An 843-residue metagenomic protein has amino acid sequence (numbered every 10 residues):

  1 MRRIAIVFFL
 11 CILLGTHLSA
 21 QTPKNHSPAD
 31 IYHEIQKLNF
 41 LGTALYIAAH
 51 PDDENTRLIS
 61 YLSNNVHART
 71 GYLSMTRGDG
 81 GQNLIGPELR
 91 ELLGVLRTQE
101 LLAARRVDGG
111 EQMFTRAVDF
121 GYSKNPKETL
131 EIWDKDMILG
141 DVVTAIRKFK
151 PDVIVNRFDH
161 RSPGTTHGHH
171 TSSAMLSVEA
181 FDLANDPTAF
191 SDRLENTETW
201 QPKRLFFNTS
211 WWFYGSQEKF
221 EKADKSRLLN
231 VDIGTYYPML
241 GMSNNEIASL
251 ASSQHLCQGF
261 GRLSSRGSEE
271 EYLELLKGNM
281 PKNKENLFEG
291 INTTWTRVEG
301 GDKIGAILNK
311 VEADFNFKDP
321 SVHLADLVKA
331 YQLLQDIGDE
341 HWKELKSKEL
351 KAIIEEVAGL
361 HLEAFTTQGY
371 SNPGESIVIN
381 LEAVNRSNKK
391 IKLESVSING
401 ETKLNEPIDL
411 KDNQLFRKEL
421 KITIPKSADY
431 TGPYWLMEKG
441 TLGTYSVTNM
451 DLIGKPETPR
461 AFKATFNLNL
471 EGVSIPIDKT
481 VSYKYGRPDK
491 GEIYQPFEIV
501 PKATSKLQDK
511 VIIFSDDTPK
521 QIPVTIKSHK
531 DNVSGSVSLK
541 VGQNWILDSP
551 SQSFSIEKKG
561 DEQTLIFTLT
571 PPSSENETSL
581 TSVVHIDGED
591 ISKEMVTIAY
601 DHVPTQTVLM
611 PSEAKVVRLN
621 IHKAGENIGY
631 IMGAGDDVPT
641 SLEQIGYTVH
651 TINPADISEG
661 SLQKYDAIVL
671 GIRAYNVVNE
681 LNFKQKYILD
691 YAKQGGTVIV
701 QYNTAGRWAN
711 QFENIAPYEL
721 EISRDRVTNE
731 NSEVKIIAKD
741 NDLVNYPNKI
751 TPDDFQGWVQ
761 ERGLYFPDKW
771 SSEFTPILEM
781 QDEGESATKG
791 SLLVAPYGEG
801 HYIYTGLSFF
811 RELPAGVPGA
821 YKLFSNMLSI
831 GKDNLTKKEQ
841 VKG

Functional and structural regions predicted by a protein language model:
M1-A5: Positively charged n-region of N-terminal signal peptides that target proteins for export
I6, A20-L45, N125-T129, K135-L362: Metal-dependent de-N-acetylase/amidase catalytic core
V7-T16: Bacterial N-terminal signal peptides
Q21-K148, T171, V178-D182: Active-site rim/loop-helix segments in enzyme catalytic domains that contact anionic ligands
T366-V617, H622-K623: Long beta-sheet-rich domains in secretory-pathway and surface-associated proteins
D590-G671, Y702-T704, R811, S829-K842: Aromatic-Pro/Gly-enriched surface loop or interdomain linker that acts as a lid/target-recognition segment
R673-F755: A glycine-rich, often tryptophan-bearing local segment used as a flexible ligand/cofactor-contacting loop or short
R724-G816, E839: Catalytic beta-strand/loop cores that center a nucleophilic Ser/Cys/Thr and support acyl-enzyme chemistry
